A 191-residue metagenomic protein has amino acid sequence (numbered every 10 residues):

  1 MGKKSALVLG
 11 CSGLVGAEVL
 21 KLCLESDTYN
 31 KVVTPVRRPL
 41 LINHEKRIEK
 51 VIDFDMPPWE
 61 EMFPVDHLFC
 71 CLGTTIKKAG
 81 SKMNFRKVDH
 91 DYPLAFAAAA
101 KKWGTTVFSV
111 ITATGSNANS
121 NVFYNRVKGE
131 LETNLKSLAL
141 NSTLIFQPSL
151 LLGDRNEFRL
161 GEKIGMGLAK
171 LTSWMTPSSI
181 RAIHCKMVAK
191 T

Functional and structural regions predicted by a protein language model:
K3-S26: N-terminal Rossmann NAD(P)H-binding glycine-rich loop of SDR-like oxidoreductase domains
S5, Y29-K31, T106-V107, S142: Residues at the starts of beta-strands that form the adenosine-phosphate
A6-L7, R47-K102: NAD(P)H-binding glycine-rich loop region in Rossmannoid oxidoreductase-like domains and their noncatalytic homologs
L9, P35, C71-L72, F108-T114 (+1 more regions): SDR active-site strand-loop-helix element
V15, L68, V188-T191: Non-catalytic, hydrophobic alpha-helical segments
E25-T28, A118-T191: Oxidoreductase cofactor-interface core, primarily capturing Rossmann-like NAD(P)-dependent enzymes
V32, R37-M56: Rossmann-fold cofactor-recognition segment
G80-L131: Hydrophobic, well-structured mid-protein blocks that either form specific transmembrane helices
